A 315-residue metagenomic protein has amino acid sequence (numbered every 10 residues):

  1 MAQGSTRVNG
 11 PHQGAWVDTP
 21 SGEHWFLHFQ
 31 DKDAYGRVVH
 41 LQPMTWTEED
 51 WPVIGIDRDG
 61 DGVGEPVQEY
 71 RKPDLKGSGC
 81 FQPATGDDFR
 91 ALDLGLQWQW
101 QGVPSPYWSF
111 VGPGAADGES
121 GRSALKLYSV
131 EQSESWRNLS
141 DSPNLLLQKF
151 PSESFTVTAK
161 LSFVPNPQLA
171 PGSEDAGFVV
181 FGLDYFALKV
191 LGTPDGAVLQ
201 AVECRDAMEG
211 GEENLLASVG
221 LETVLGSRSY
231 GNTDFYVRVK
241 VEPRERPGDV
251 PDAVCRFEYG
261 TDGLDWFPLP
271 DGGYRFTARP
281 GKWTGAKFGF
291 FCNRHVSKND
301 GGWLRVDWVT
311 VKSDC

Functional and structural regions predicted by a protein language model:
M1-C315: Carbohydrate-active catalytic/glycan-binding domains of CAZyme proteins, especially the secreted or lumenal ectodomains
